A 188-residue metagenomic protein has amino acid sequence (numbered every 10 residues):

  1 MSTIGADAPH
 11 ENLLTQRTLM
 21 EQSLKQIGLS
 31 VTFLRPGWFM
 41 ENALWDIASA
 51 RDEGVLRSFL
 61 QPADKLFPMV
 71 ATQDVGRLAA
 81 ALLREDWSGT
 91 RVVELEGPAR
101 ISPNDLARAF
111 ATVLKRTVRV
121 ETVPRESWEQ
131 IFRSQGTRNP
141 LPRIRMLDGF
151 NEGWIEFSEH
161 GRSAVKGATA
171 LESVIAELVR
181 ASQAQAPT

Functional and structural regions predicted by a protein language model:
M1: N-terminal Rossmann-like NAD(P)+-binding domain of SDR-like oxidoreductases, especially those catalyzing
I4-R119, Q130-Q135: Oxidoreductase cofactor-interface core, primarily capturing Rossmann-like NAD(P)-dependent enzymes
L83, R125-T188: A hydrophobic C-terminal alpha-helical subdomain
T122: NAD(P)-dinucleotide binding in Rossmann-like oxidoreductases
